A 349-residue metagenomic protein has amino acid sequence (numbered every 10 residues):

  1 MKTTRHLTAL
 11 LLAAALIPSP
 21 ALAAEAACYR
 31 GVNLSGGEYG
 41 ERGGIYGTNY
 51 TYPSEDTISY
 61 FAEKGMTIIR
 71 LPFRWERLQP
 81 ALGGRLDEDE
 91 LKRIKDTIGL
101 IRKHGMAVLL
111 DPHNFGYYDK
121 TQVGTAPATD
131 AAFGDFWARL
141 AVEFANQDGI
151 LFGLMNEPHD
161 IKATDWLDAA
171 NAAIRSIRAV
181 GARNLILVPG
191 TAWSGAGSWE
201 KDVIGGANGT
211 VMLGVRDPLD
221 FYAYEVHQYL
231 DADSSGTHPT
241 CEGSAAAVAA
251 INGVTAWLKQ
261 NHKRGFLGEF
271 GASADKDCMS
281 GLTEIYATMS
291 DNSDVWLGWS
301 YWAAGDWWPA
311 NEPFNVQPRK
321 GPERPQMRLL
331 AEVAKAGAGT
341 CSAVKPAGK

Functional and structural regions predicted by a protein language model:
M1-A9: Bacterial N-terminal signal peptides that target proteins for export
T8-P18: Hydrophobic helical h-region of N-terminal Sec-dependent signal peptides in bacterial secretory/periplasmic proteins
S19-A23: Sec/Tat signal peptide C-region and signal peptidase I cleavage site
E25-E200, A207-G209, W296-L297: Active-site mouth of glycoside hydrolases
Y50-T51, D135, V142, N146-L151 (+2 more regions): Extracellular glycoside hydrolase catalytic/binding regions
F270, W302-D306: Acidic carboxylate-rich catalytic motifs and surrounding loops in phosphoryl-/glycosyl-chemistry enzymes
P309-P313: Catalytic histidine-centered segment of alpha/beta-hydrolase-like enzymes
G321-K349: C-terminal functional modules
